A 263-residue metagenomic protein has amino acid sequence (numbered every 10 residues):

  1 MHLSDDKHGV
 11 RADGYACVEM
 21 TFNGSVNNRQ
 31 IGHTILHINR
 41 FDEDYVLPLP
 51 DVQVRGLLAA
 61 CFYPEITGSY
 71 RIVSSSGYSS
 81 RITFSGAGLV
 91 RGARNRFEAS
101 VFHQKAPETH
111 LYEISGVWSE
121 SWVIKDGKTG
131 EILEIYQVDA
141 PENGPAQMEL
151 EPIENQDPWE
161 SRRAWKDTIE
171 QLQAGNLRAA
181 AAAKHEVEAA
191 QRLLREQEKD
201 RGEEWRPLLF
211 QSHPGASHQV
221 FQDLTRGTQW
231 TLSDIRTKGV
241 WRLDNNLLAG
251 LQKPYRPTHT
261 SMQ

Functional and structural regions predicted by a protein language model:
M1-Q263: Extended acidic, Ser/Thr- and Pro-enriched interaction/regulatory segments
